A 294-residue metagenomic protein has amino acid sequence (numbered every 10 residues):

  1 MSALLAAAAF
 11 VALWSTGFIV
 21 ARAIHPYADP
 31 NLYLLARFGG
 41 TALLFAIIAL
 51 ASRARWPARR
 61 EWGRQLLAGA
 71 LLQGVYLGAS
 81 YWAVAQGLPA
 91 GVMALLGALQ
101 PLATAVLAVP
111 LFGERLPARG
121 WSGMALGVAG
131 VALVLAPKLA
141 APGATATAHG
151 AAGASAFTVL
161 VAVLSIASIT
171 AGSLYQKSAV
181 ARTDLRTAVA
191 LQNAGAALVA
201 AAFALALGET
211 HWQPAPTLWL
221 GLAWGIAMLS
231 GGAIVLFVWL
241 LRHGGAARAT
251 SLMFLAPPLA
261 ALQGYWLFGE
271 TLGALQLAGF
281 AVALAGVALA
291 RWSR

Functional and structural regions predicted by a protein language model:
M1-L35, T41, P142-S178, L198-V199: Glycine-/small-residue-enriched transmembrane alpha-helix faces in small-molecule transporters and effluxers
A7, R60-G69, L116-A129, T183-N193: Cytoplasmic-side transmembrane-helix entry/capping segments in multi-pass membrane proteins
V11, L34-A36, V92-L99, L174-L198 (+1 more regions): Helix-helix packing/entry segments at the starts of transmembrane helices
L13, G17-F18, A46-G97, L133 (+1 more regions): Specific transmembrane alpha-helical segments of multi-pass solute transporters/efflux pumps, especially DMT/EamA
I19-A28, W82-Q86, L135-A154, L205-L222 (+1 more regions): Membrane-interface helix termini and inter-helical loops of multi-pass transporters
P26-V75, P101-A103, L107-A108, A167-G172 (+4 more regions): Transmembrane alpha-helices of multi-pass small-molecule transport proteins
L44-W56, V84, Q100-A125, P258-A278: C-terminal transmembrane-helix exit sites in multi-pass transporters
F45, L107, L116-L139, T147 (+4 more regions): Hydrophobic transmembrane alpha-helices of multi-pass small-molecule transport proteins
